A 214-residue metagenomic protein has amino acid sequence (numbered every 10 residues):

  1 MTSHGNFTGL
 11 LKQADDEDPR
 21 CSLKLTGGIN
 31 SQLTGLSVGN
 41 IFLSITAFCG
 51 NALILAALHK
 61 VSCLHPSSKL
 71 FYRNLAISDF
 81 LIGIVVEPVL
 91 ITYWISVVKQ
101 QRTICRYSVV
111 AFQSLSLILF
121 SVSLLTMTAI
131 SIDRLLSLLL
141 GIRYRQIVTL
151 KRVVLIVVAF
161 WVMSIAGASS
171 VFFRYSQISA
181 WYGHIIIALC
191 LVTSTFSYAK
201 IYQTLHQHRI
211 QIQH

Functional and structural regions predicted by a protein language model:
M1-L53: Extracellular N-terminal segment of 7TM GPCRs
G28-S44, S67-I130, S137, A180-H184: Extracellular TM2-ECL1-early TM3 structural module of rhodopsin-like
I45, C49-A52, I84, V158 (+4 more regions): Generic alpha-helical transmembrane segments of integral inner-membrane proteins, especially permease/transport modules
I54, L90-Y93, S164, A168-V171: Structural signal for membrane-spanning alpha-helices in multi-pass inner-membrane proteins, emphasizing helix cores
C63-S68, R102-R106, Q146-V153: Membrane-helix interface segments
I118-V158: Class A GPCR helix-loop hinge within the 7TM core
T126-L138, W181-H214: Class A (rhodopsin-like) GPCR signature focused on the TM5-ICL3 interface and adjacent 7TM helical core
F172-W181: Membrane-interface helix caps and helix-loop-helix hairpins in membrane proteins
